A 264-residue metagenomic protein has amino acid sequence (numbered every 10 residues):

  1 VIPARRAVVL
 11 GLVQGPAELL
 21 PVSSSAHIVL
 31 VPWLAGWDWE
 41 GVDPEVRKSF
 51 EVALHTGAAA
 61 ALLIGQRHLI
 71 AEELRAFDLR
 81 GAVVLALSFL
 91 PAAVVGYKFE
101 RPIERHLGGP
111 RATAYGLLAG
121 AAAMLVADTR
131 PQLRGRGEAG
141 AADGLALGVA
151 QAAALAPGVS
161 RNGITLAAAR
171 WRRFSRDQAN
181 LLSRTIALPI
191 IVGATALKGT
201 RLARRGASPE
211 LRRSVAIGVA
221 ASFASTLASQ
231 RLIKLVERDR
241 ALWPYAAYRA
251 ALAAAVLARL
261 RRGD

Functional and structural regions predicted by a protein language model:
V1-D264: Multi-pass membrane proteins that catalyze or facilitate reactions on polyprenyl-/lipid-phosphate substrates and their
